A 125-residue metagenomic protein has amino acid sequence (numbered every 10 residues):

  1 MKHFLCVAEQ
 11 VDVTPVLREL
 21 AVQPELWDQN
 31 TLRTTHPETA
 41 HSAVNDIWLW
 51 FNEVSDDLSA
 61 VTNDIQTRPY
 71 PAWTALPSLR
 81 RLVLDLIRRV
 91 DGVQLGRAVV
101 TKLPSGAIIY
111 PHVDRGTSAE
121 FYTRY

Functional and structural regions predicted by a protein language model:
M1-V90: Non-heme Fe(II)/2-oxoglutarate
D85-Y125: Catalytic core of non-heme Fe(II) oxygenases with the double-stranded beta-helix
